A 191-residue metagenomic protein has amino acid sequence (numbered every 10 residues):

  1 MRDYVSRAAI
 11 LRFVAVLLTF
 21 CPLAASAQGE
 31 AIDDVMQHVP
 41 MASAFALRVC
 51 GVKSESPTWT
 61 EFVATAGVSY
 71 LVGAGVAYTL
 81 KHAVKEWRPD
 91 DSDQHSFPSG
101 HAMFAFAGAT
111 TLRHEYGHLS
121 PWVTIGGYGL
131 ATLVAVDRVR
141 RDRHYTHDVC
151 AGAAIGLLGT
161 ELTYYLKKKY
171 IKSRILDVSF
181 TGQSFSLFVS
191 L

Functional and structural regions predicted by a protein language model:
M1-P40, A74-L191: Replace "edges of transmembrane helices
S26-Q28, G51-S54: Short, hydrophobic transmembrane alpha-helix segments
V52-V72: Interfacial segments of alpha-helical transmembrane regions
